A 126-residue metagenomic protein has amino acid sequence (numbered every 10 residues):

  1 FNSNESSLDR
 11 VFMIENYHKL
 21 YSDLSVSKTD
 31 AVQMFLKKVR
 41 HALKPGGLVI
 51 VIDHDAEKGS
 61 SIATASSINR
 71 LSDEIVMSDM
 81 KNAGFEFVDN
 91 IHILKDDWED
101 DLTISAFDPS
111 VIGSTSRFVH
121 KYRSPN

Functional and structural regions predicted by a protein language model:
F1-V11, E15: A short acidic, Gly/Pro-enriched loop at the edge of an enzyme's catalytic core that lines a small-molecule cofactor
S3-S6, K44, V111-T115: Extracellular/periplasmic catalytic domains that process cell-envelope and extracellular macromolecules
K19-D23: A short His-aromatic
V26-P45: A short glycine-rich, Lys/Arg-flanked "PGG" loop and its adjoining helix->strand segment in the class I
V49-I50: A short hydrophobic/small-residue beta-strand
S61-N90: Conserved Class I S-adenosyl-L-methionine
A83, D100-N126: Core SAM-dependent methyltransferase catalytic element
